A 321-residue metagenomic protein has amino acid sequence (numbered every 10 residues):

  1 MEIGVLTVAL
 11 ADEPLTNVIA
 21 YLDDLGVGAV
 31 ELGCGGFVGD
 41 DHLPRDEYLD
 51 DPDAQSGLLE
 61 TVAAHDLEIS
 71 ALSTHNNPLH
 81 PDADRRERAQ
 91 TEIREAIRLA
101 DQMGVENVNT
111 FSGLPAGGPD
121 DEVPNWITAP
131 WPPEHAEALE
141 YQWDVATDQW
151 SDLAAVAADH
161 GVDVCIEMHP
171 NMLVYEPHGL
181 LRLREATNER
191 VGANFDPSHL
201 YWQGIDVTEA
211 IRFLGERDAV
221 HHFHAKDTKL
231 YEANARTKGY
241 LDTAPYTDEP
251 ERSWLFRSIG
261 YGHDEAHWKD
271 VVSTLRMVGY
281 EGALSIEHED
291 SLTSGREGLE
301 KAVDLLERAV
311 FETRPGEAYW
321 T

Functional and structural regions predicted by a protein language model:
E2, A29-V30, L72, P133-Y261 (+2 more regions): Acidic/histidine-rich catalytic cores of soluble enzymes
V5, L22, V30, V62 (+9 more regions): Conserved, mostly hydrophobic/aromatic
L6-L10, G33-F37, T74-N77, G113-P115 (+4 more regions): Active-site beta-loop-alpha junctions enriched in small/polar residues
T16-N17, Y21, G57-H65, P78-G192 (+2 more regions): Active-site acidic/histidine proton-transfer and metal-coordination neighborhood in alpha/beta enzyme cores
V18-V38, G104: Catalytic domains of carbohydrate-active enzymes, especially glycoside hydrolases
G33-G57, G113-G118: Glycine-rich, proline-tolerant flexible connector loops at the mouths of alpha/beta enzymes
R45-L49, A116-P130, A235-P245: Aromatic- and acidic-residue-enriched segments that line the glycan-binding/catalytic groove of carbohydrate-active
G295-P315: C-terminal helical cap(s) of enzyme catalytic domains, especially alpha/beta-barrels
